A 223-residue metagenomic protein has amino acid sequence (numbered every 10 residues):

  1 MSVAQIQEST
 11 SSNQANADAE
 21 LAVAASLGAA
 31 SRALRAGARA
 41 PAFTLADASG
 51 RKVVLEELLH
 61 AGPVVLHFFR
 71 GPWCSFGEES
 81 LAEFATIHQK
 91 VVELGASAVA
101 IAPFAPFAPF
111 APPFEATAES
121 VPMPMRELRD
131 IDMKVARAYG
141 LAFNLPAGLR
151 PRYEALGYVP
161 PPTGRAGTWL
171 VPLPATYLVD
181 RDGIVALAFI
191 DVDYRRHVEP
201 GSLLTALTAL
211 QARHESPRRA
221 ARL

Functional and structural regions predicted by a protein language model:
M1-L223: Chalcogenol-based redox active-site neighborhoods
